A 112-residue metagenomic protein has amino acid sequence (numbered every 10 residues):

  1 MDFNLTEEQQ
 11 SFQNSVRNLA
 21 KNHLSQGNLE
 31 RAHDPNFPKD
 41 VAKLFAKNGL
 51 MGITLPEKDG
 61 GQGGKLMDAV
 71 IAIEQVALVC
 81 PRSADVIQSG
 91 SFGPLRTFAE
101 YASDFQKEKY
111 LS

Functional and structural regions predicted by a protein language model:
M1-E8: Intrinsic disorder at enzyme termini
N4, Q13, A99-A102: Compositionally biased, low-structure terminal segments
T6, Q13, P35-K39: Amphipathic, non-membrane alpha-helical segments in soluble helical-bundle scaffolds
E8-N22: A non-catalytic, amphipathic alpha-helix used as a structural packing/dimerization or gating element in enzyme scaffolds
H23-S112: Glycine-rich flavin
